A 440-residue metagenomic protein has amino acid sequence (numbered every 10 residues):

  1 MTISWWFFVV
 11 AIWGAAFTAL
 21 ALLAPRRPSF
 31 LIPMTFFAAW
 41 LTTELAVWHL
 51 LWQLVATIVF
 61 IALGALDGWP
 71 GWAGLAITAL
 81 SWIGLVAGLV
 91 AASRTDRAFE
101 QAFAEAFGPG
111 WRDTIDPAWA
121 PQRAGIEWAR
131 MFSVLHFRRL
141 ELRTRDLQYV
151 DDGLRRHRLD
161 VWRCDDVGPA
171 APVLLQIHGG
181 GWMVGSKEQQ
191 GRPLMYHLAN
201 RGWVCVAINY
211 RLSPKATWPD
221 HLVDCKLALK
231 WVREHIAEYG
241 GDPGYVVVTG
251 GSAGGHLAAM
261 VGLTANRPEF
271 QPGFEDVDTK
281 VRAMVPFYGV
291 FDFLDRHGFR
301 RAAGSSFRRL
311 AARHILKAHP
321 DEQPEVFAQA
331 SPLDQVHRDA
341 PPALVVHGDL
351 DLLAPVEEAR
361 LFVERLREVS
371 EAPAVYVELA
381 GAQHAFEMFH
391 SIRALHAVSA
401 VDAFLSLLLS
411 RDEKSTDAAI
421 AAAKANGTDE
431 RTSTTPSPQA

Functional and structural regions predicted by a protein language model:
M1-A440: Alpha/beta-hydrolase superfamily serine-hydrolase fold, recognizing
